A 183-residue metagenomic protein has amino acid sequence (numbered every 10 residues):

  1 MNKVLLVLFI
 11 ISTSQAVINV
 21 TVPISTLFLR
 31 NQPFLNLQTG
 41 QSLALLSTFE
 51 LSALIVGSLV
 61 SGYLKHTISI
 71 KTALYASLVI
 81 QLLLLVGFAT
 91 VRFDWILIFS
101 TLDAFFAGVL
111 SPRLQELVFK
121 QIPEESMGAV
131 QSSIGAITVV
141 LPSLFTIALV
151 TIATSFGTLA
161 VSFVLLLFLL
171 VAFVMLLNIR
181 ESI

Functional and structural regions predicted by a protein language model:
M1-L6: Juxtamembrane intracellular "pre-TM" segments in multi-pass secondary transporters
P23-G40: Short amphipathic helix-loop junctions that connect adjacent transmembrane helices in Major Facilitator Superfamily/SLC
V56-S69, A153: Helix-to-loop junctions at the C-terminal end of transmembrane segments in multipass secondary transporters
T72-V86, L166: Structural signature of the two symmetry-related core transmembrane helices
A89-F99: Helix-loop junctions at membrane interfaces in 12-TM secondary transporters
V109-I122: Intracellular juxtamembrane helix-capping segments at the cytosolic ends of symmetry-related transmembrane helices
F119-F156: A late C-terminal transmembrane helix in Major Facilitator Superfamily
T158, F163-I183: Multi-pass alpha-helical transporter architecture, strongest for 12-TM Major Facilitator/SLC carriers used
